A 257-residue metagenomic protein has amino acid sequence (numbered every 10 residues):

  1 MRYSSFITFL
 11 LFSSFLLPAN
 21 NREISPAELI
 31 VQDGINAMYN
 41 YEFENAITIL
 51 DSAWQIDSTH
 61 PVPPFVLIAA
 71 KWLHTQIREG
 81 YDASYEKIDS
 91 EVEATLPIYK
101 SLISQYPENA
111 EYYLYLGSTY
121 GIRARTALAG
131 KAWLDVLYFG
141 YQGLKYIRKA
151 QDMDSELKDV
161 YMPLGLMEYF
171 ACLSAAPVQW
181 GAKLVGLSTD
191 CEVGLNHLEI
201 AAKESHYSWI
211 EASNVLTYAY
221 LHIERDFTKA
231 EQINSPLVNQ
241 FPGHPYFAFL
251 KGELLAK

Functional and structural regions predicted by a protein language model:
M1-I30: Bacterial Sec-dependent N-terminal signal peptides
F6-I7, F12-S13, A46, A110 (+1 more regions): Terminal low-complexity, poorly structured segments
L11, A202, F241-P242: Generic secondary-structure transition motif, activating predominantly at the C-termini of alpha-helices
R22-I30, A37-L50, T59, L67-E156 (+2 more regions): Short coil/linker segments at helix-helix boundaries
P63: N-terminal glycine-rich anion-binding loops that anchor highly charged ligand groups
H206-K257: Long, repeat-rich segments with strong aromatic
